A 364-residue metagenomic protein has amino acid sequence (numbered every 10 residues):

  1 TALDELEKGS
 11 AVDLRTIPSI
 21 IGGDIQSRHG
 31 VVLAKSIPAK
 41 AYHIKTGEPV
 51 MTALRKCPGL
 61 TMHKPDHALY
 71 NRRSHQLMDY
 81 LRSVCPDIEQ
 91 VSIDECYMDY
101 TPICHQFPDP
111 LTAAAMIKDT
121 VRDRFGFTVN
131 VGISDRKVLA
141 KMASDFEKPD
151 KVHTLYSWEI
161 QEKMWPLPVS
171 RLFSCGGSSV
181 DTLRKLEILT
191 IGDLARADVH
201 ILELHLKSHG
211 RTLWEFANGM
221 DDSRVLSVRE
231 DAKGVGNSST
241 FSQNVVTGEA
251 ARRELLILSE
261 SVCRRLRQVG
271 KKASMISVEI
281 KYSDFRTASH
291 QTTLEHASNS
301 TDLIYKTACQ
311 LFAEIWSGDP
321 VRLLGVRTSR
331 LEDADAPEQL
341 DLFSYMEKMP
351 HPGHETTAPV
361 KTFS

Functional and structural regions predicted by a protein language model:
T1-H205, H209-T212, R264, E347-S364: Gly/Gly-Pro- and Ser/Thr-rich, intrinsically disordered tail segments characteristic of DNA damage-repair and tolerance
L3, I25-R28, S283-R286, L331-A334: Short, charged/polar surface micro-motifs in flexible loops or helix N-caps
G23, P102, D135, Y282 (+2 more regions): Non-catalytic surface loops within mature trypsin-like serine protease
R171, S179-L323, A336-Q339, Y345: DNA-contacting surface of Y-family translesion DNA polymerases
